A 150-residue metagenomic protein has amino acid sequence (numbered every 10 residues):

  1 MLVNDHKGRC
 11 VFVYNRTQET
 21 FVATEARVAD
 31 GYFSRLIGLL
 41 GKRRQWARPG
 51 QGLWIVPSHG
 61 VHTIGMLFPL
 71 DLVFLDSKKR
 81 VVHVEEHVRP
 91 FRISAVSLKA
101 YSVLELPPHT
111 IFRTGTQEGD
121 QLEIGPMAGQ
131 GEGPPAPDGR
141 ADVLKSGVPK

Functional and structural regions predicted by a protein language model:
M1-K150: Compact, glycine-rich, soluble single-domain proteins
